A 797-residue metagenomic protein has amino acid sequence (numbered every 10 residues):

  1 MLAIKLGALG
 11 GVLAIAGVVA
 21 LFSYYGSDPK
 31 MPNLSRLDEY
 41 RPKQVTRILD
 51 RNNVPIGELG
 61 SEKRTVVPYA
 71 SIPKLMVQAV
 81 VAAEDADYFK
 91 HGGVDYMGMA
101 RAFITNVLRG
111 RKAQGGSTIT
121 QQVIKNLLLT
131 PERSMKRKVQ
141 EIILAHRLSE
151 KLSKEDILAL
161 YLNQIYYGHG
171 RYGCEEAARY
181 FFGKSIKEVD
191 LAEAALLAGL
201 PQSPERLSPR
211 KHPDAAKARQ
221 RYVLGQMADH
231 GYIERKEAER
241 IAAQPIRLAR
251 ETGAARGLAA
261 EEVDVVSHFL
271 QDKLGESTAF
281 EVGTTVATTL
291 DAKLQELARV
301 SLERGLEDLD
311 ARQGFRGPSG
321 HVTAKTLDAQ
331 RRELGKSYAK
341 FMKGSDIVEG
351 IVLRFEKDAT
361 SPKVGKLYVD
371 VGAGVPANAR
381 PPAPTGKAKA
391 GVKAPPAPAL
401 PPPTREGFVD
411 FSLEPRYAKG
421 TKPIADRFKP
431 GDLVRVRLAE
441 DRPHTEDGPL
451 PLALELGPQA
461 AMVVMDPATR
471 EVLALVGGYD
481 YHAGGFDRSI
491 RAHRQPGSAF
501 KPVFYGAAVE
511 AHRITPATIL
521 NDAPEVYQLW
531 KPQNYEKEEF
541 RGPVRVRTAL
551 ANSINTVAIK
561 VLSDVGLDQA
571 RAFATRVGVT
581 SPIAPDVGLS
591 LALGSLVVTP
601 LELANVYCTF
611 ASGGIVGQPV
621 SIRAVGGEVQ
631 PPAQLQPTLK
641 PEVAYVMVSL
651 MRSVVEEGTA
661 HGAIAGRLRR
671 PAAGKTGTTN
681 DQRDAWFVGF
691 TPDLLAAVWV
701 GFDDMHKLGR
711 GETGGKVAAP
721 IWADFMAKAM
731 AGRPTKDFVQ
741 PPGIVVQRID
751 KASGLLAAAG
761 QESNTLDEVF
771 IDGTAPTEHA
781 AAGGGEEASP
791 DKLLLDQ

Functional and structural regions predicted by a protein language model:
M1-L49, D87, V107, L309: N-terminal type II signal-anchor transmembrane helix that functions as the membrane-insertion/stop-transfer segment
V19, R111-G344, L353-F355, A383-A388 (+5 more regions): Non-catalytic, structured segments within soluble enzyme domains
S27-A79: Terminal hydrophobic membrane-targeting helix
T65-A70, K419-A425, E455-A460, A483-V503 (+3 more regions): Short active-site loop at a secondary-structure junction that contains or immediately precedes the catalytic residue(s)
V80-V81, M227, A298, T469-R470 (+6 more regions): Active-site SXXK
F89-M99, Y172-E175, E234-E237, G448 (+5 more regions): Short, well-structured active-site flanking segments
L108-R133, K187, A254-L258, A468 (+3 more regions): Conserved catalytic neighborhood of penicillin-recognizing serine enzymes
T288, A292-S301, L327-E333, A339-D358 (+9 more regions): A penicillin-recognizing enzyme superfamily signal
